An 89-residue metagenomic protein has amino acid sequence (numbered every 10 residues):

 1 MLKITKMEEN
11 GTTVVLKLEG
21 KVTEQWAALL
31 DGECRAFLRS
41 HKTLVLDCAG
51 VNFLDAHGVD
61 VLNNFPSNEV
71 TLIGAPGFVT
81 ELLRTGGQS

Functional and structural regions predicted by a protein language model:
M1-K17: Short beta-strand/loop segment at the start of cytosolic alpha/beta domains
L18-S89: Amphipathic alpha-helical interaction surfaces in cytosolic regulatory modules
